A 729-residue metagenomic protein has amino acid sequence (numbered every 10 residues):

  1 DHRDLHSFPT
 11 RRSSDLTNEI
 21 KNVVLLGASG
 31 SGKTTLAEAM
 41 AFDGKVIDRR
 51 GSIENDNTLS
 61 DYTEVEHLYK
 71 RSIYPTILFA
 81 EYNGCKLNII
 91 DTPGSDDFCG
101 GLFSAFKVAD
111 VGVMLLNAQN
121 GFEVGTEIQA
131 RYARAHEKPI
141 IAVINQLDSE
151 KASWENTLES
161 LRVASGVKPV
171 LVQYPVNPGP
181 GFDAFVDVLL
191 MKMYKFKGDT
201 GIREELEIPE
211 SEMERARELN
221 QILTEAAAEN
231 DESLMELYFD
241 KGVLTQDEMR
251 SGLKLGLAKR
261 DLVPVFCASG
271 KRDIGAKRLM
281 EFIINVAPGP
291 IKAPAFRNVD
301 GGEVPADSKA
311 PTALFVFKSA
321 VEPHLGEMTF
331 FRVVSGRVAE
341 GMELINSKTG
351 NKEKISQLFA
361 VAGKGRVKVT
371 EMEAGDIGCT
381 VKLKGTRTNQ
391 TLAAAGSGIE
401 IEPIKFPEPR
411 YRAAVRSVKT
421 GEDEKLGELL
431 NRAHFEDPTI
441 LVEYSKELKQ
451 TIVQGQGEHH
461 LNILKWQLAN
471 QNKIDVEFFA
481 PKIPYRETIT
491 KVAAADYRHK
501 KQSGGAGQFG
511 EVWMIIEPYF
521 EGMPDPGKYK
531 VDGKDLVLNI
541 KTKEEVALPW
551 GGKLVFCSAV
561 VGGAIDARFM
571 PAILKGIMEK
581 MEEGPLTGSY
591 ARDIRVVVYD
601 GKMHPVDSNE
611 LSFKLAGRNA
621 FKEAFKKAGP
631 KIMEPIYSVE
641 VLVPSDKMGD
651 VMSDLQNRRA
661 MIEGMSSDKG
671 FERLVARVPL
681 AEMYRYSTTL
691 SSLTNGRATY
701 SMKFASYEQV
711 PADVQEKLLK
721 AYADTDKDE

Functional and structural regions predicted by a protein language model:
D1-H2, H6-S13: Short, small-residue-biased leader/transition segments that mark boundaries at the very start of proteins
R11-E729: Structural and coupling elements of P-loop NTPases
